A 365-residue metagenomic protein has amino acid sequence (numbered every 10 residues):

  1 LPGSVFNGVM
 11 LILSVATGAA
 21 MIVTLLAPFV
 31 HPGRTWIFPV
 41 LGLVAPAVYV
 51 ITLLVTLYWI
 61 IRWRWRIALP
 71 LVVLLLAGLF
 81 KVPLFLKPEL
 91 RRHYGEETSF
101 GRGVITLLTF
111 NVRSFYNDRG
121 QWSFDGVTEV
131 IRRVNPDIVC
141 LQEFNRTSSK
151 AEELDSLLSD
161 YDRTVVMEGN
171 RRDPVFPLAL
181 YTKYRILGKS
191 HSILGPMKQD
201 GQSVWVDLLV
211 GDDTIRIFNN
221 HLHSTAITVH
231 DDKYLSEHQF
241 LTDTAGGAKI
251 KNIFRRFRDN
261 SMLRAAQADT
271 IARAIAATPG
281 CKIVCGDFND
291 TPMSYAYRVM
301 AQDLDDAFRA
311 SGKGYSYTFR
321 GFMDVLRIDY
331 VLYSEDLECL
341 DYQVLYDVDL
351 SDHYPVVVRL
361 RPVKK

Functional and structural regions predicted by a protein language model:
L1-S156, E168-L178, A268-D269, K364-K365: N-terminal, active-site-proximal structural segment of metallo-dependent hydrolase catalytic domains
G3-M21, L26-I61, A68-L71, S190-I193 (+2 more regions): Metal-dependent phosphoester-hydrolase catalytic domains
P39, V104, T109-F124, R146 (+1 more regions): Acidic/histidine-rich helix-loop elements that form or flank divalent-metal/phosphate-binding sites at the catalytic
L75-R102, R119-G120, I138-S236, E338 (+1 more regions): Structured beta-strand-rich core segments of catalytic domains in phosphoester-bond hydrolases
T106-V112, V127-A151, V166, V206 (+6 more regions): Active-site beta-strand/loop signature of hydrolases that rely on acidic residues for catalysis
F110, S159-M167, D303-A310: Short hydrophobic/aromatic-enriched beta-strand-loop microsegments
R119-S123, F144, G169, D173 (+5 more regions): Extracytoplasmic/periplasmic, Sec-exported soluble proteins
